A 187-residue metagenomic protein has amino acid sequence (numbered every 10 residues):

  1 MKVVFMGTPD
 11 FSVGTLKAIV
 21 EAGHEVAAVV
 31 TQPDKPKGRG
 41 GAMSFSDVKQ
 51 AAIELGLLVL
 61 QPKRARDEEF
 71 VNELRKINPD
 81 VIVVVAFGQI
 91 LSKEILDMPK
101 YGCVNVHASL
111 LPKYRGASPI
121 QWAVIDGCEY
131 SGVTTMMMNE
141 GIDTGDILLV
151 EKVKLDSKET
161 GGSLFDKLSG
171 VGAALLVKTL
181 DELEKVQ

Functional and structural regions predicted by a protein language model:
M1-G40: N-terminal Rossmann-like dinucleotide-binding module
K2-M6, L60-Q61, N105: Short catalytic-loop micro-motif centered on adjacent basic/acidic residues
V3, V26-A27, V59, P79 (+1 more regions): Hydrophobic anchor at the start of a short beta-strand that flanks the dinucleotide cofactor-binding loop
T8-F11, K63-R66, F87-I90: Short beta->alpha connector loops
V13, K17-E21, V71-R75, K93 (+1 more regions): Amphipathic, non-transmembrane alpha-helical secondary structure
A22-E25, Q32, V81, V85-Q187: Donor/substrate-binding cores of folate-linked one-carbon enzymes
P36-N78: N-terminal glycine-/serine-/threonine-rich beta1-alpha1-beta2 phosphate-ribose binding loop of Rossmann-like
